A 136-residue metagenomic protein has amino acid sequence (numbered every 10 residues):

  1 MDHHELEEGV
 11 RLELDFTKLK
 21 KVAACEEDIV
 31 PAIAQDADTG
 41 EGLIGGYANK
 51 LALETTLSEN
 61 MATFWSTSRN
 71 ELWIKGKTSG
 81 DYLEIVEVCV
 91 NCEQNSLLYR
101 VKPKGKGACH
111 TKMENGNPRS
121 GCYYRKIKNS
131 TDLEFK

Functional and structural regions predicted by a protein language model:
D2-I29, D36-L43, A48-K136: C-terminal binding/interaction regions
